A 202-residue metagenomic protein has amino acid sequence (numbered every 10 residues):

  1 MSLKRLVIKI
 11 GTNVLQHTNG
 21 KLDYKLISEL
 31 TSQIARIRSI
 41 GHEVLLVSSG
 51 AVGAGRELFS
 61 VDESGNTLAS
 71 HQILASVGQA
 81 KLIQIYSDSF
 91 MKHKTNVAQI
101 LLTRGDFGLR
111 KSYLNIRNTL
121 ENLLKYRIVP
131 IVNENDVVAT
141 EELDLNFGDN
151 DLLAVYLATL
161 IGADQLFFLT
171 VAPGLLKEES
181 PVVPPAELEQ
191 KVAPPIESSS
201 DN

Functional and structural regions predicted by a protein language model:
M1-N202: Nucleotide/pyrophosphate-binding catalytic subdomain
